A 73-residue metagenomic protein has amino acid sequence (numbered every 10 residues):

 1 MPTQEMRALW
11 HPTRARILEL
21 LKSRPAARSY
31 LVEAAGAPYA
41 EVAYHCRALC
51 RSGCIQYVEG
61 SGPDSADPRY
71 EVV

Functional and structural regions predicted by a protein language model:
M1-R16: Short alpha-helical segments that sit at the start of domains
P12, S23-A27: Short capping segments at the starts of secondary-structure elements
A26-A34: Short acidic, hydrophobic short linear motifs in intrinsically disordered regions
E33, C50-R51: Alpha-helical residues within the helix-turn-helix
A40: Key DNA-contact positions within bacterial/archaeal DNA-binding proteins
C46-R47: Short, hydrophobic-biased segments on the C-terminal half of alpha helices that form "recognition helices"
G53, E59: Glycine-centered, phosphate/nucleic-acid-interacting loop/turn motifs that mediate DNA/RNA or nucleotide
Y57, V72: Short beta-strand "wing" residues that participate in macromolecule-binding interfaces
